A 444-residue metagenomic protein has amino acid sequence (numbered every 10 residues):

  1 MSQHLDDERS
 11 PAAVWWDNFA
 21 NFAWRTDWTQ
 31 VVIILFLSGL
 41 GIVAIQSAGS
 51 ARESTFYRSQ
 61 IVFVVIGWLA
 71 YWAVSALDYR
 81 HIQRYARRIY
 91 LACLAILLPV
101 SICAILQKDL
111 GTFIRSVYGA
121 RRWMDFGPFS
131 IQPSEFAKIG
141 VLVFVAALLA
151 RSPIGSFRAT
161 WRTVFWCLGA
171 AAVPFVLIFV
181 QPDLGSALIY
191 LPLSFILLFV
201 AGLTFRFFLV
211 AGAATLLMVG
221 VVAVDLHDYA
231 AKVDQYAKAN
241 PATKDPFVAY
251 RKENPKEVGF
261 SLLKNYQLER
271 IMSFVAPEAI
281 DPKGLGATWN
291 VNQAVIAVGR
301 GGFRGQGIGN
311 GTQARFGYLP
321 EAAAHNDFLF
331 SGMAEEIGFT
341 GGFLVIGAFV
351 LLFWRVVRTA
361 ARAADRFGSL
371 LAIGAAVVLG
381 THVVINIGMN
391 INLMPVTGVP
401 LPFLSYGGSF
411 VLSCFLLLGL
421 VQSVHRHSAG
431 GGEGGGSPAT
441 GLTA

Functional and structural regions predicted by a protein language model:
S2-V32, F36-L37, I42-P182, S186 (+6 more regions): Membrane-helix boundary/helix-loop-helix interface segments in multi-pass membrane proteins
I42-I45, L142, A146, V350-F353 (+6 more regions): Alpha-helical transmembrane segments of polytopic integral membrane proteins, especially the permease/helical cores
A48, L168-L197, L203, V222-K238 (+2 more regions): Helix-loop-helix junctions and helix-breaking kinks within/between transmembrane helices of multi-pass membrane
V62-A70, A137-G140, E336-F353: Hydrophobic alpha-helical transmembrane segments
L98, K138, F195-I196, G380 (+1 more regions): Hydrophobic residues within the alpha-helical transmembrane core of Major Facilitator Superfamily
R115-W123, V210-F339, R366-F367: Hydrophobic, glycine- and aromatic-enriched re-entrant/interface helices and adjoining loop segments
L191-L198, A213-L216, L417-G419: Hydrophobic transmembrane alpha-helices of multi-pass, membrane-embedded glycosylation machinery
V356-T397, L404: Loop-to-helix entry and N-terminal half of a specific, functionally important transmembrane alpha helix in multi-pass
